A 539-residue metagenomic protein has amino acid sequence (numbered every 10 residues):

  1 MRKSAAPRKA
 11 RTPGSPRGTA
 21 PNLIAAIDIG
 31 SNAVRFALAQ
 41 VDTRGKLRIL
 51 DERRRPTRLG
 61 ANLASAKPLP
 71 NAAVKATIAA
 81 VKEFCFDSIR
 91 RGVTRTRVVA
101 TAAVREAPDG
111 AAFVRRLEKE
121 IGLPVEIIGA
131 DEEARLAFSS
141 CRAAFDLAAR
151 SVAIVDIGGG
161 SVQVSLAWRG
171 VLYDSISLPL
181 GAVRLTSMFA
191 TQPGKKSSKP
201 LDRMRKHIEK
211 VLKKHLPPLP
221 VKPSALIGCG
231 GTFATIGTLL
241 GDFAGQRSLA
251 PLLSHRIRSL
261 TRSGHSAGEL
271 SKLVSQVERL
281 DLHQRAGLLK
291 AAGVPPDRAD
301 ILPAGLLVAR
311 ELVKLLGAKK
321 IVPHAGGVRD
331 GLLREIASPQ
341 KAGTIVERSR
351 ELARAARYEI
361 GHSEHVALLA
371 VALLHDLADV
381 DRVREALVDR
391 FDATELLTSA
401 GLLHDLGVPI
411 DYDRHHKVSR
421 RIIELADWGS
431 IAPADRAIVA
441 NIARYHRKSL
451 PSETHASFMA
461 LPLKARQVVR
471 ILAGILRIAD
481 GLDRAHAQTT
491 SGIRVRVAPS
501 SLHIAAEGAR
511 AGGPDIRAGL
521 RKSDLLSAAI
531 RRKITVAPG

Functional and structural regions predicted by a protein language model:
M1-L23: Non-catalytic pre-domain segments flanking phosphatase-related domains
P21-I24, L38, T43, N62-V93 (+8 more regions): Helical "lid/coupling" subdomains associated with nucleotide-phosphate turnover
I24-G30: Short, hydrophobic/glycine-enriched beta-strand segments
N32-V34, G160: Conserved Rossmann-like nucleotide-cofactor binding loop
G45-R58: N-terminal glycine-rich anion-binding loops that anchor highly charged ligand groups
V98: Dinucleotide-binding Rossmann-like beta1-alpha1 core, especially the glycine-rich loop that anchors the ADP
S151-S161, S165: A generic, well-ordered mixed alpha/beta core segment in the N-terminal half of proteins
A529-G539: A short amphipathic beta-strand at an alpha->beta junction
